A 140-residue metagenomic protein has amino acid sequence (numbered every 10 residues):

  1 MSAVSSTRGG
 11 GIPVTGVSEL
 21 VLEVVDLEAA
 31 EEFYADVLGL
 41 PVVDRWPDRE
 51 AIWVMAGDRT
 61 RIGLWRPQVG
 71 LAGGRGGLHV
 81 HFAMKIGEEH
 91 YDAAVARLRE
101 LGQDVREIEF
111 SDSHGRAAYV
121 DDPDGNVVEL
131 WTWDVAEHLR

Functional and structural regions predicted by a protein language model:
S2-P13, V95-A96, E100-R140: Vicinal oxygen chelate
S6-G9, Q68-A72: Short beta-strand/turn micro-motifs at beta-sheet edges
I12, D44, W53-V54, L71-G74 (+1 more regions): Short secondary-structure boundary/capping segments
G16-V25, V54-M55, A72-R97, R116-D121 (+1 more regions): Vicinal oxygen chelate
V21-I62: Core segments of cupin and vicinal oxygen chelate
A29-E32, D36, D92-E100: Replace "anionic and nucleotidyl ligands
